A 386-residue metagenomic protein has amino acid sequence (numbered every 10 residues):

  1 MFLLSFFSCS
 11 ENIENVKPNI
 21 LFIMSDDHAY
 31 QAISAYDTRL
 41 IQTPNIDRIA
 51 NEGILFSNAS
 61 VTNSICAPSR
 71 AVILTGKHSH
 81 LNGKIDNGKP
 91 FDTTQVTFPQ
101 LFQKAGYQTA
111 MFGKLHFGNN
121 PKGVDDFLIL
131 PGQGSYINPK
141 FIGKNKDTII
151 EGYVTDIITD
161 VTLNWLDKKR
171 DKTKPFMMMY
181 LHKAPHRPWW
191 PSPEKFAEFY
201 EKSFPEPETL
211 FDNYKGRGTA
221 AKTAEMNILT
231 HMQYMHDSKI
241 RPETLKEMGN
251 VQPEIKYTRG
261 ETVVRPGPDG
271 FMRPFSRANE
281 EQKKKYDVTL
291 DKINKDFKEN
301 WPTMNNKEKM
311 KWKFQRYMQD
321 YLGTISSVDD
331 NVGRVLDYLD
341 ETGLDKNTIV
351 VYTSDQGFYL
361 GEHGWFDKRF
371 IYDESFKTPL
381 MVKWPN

Functional and structural regions predicted by a protein language model:
M1-S5: Bacterial N-terminal signal peptides
F7-N386: Formylglycine-dependent sulfatase
